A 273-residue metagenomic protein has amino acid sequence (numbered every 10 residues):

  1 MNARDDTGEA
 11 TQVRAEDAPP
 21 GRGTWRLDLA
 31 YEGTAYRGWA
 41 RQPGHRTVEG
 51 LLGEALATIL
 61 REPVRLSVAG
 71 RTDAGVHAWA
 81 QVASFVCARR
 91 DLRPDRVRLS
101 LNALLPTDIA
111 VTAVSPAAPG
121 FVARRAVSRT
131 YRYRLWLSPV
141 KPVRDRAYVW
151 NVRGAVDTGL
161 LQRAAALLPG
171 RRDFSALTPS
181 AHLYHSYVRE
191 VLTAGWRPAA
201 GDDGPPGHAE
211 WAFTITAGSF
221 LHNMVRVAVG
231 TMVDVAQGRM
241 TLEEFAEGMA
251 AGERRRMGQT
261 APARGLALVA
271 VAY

Functional and structural regions predicted by a protein language model:
N2-Y273: Structured-RNA-binding interfaces characteristic of tRNA pseudouridine synthases
